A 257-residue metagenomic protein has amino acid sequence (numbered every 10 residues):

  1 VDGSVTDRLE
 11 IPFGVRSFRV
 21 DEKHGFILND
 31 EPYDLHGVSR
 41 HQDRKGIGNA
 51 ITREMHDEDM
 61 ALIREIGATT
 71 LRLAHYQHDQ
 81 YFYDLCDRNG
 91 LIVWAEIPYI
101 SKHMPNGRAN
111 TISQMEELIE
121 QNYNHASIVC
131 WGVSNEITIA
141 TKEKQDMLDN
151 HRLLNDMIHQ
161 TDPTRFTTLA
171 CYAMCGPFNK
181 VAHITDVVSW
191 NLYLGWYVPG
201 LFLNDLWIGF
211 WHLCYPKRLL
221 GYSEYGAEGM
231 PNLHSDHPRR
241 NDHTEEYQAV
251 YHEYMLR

Functional and structural regions predicted by a protein language model:
D2-L153, T167-T168, V188, C214-P216 (+1 more regions): Active-site-adjacent substrate/metal-binding segments within catalytic domains of carbohydrate-active enzymes
Y81, G176-P177: Short acidic active-site motifs
S127-W131, L148-Y172, F178-T185, S189-R257: Substrate-binding clefts and catalytic carboxylate motifs of secreted carbohydrate-active enzymes
